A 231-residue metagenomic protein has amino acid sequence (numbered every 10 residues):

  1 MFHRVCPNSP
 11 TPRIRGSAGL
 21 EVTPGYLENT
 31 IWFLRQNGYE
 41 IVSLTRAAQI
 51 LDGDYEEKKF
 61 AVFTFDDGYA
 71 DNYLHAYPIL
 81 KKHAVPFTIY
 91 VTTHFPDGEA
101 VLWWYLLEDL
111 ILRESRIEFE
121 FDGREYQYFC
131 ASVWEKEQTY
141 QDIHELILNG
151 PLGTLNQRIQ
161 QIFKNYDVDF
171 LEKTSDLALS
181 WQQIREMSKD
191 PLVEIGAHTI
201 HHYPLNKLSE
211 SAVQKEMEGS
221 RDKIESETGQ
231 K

Functional and structural regions predicted by a protein language model:
M1-K231: Catalytic alpha-helical scaffold of carbohydrate-active enzymes acting on polysaccharides/glycoconjugates
